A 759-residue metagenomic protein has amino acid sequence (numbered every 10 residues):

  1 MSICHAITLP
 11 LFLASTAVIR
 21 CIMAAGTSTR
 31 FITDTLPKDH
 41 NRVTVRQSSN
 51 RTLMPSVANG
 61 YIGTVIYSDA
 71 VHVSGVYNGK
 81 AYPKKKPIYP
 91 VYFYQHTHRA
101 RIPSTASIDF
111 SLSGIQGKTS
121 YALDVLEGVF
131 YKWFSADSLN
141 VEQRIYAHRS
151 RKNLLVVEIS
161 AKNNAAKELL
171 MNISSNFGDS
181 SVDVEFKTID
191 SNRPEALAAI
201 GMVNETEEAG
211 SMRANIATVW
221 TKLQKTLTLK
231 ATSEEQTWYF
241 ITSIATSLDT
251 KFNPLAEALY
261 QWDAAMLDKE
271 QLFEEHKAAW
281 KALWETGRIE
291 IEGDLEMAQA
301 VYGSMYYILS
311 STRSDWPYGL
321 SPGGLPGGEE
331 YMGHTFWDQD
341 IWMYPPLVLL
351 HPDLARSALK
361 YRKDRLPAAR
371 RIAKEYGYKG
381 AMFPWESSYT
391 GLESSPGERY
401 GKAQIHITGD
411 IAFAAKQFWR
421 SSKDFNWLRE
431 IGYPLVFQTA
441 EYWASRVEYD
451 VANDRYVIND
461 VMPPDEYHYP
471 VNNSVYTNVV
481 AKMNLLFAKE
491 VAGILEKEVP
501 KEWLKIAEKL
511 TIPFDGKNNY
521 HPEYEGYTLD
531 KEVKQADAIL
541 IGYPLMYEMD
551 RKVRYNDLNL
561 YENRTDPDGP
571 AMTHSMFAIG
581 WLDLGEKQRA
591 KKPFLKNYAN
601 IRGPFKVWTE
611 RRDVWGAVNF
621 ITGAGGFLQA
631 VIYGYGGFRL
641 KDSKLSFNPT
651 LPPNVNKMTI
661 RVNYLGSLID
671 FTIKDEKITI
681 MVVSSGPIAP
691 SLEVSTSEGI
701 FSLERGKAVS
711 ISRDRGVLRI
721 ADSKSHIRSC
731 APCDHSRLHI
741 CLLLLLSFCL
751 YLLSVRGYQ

Functional and structural regions predicted by a protein language model:
M1-L13, C733-L742, G757-Q759: Classical eukaryotic N-terminal signal peptides for Sec-dependent ER targeting/secretion, especially the positively
C21-V57, Y61, V65-E330, G716-S729 (+1 more regions): Acidic/polar, glycine-enriched structural segments that form the non-catalytic walls/loops of the carbohydrate-binding
G26, S150-L155, S160-D183, F487-D537 (+4 more regions): Beta-rich accessory regions
Y61, S68-Q143, R151-K152, K587-R737 (+1 more regions): Non-catalytic C-terminal accessory modules of carbohydrate-active enzymes
Y302-S310, Y361-A368, P434-R446, M483 (+3 more regions): Alpha-helical scaffold segments in carbohydrate-active enzymes
T312-G327, D353-A414, W419-R420, N426-E430 (+4 more regions): Helix-terminus loop motifs that line ligand-binding clefts
M332-R365, F413, Q417-R420, E430 (+2 more regions): Active-site core of glycosidic bond-cleaving carbohydrate-active enzymes
Q438, Y442-L495: Acidic/histidine-rich catalytic neighborhood
